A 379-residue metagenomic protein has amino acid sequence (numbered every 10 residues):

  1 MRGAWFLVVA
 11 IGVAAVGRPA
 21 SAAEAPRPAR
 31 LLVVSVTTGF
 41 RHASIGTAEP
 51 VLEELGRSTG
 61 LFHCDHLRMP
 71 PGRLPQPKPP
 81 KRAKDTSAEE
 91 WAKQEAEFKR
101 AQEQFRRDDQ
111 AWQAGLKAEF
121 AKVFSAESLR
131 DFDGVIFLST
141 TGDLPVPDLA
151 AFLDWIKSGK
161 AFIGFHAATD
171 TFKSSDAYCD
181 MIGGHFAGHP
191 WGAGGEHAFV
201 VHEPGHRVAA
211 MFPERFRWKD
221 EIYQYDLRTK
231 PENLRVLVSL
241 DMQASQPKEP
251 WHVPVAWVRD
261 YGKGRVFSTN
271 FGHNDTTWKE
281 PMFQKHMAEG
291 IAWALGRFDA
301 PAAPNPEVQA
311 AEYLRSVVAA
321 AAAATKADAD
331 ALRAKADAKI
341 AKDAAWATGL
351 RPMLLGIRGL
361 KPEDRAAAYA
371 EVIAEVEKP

Functional and structural regions predicted by a protein language model:
A4-A15: Bacterial N-terminal signal peptides
R18-A22: Sec/Tat signal peptide C-region and signal peptidase I cleavage site
A23-A29, S35, A43-G46, P50-T59 (+5 more regions): Extracellular ligand-binding/catalytic regions of CAZymes and related secreted enzymes and adhesion modules
R30-V34, C64-H66, D133-S139, I156 (+5 more regions): Structural recognition of the beta-strand scaffold that forms the well-ordered cores of secreted hydrolase catalytic
T37-F40, P70-R73, T140-L144, F162 (+3 more regions): Solvent-exposed loop/turn segments at secondary-structure junctions within structured extracellular/periplasmic domains
K93-E127: Glycine-rich, highly charged phosphate/nucleotide-binding loops
K99, E119-F120, D131, G184 (+1 more regions): Catalytic beta-strand/loop cores that center a nucleophilic Ser/Cys/Thr and support acyl-enzyme chemistry
S128, F137, T141-M211: A glycine-rich, often tryptophan-bearing local segment used as a flexible ligand/cofactor-contacting loop or short
